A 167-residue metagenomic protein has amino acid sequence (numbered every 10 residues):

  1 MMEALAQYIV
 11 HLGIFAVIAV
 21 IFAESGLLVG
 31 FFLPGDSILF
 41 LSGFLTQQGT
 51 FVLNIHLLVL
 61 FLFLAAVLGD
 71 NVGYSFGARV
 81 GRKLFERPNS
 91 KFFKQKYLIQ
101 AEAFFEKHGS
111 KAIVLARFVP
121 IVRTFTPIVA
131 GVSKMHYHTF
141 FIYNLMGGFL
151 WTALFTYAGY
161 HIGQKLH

Functional and structural regions predicted by a protein language model:
M1-A19, F44-F141, Y160-H167: Membrane-interfacial helix-loop-helix
I18-L39, A116: Transmembrane alpha-helix interface/packing and boundary motifs in multi-pass membrane proteins, characterized by
E24, S37, L41-T46, A153-Q164: Juxtamembrane "helix exit" motif at the C-terminal ends of alpha-helical transmembrane segments in multi-pass membrane
V29, N71-S75, T152-Y157: Membrane-embedded alpha-helical segments of multi-pass transporters/permeases
I38, L68, M146-T152: Membrane-embedded alpha-helical segments of transport systems, primarily multispan ion/solute transporters
N54-H56, F149-L154: Low-complexity, flexible helical/coil segments
F61, F140-N144, G148, F155: Small-residue packing motifs within transmembrane alpha-helices
